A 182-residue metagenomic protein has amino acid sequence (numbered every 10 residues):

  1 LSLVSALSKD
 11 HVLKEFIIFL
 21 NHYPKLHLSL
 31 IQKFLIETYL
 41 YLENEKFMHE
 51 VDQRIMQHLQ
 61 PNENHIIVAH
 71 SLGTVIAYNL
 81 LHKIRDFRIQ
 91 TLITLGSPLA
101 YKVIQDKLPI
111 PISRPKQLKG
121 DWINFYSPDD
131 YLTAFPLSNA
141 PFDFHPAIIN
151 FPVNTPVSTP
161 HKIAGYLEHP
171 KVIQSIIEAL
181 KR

Functional and structural regions predicted by a protein language model:
L1-V68, L72-R182: Lipid deacylating catalytic domains
